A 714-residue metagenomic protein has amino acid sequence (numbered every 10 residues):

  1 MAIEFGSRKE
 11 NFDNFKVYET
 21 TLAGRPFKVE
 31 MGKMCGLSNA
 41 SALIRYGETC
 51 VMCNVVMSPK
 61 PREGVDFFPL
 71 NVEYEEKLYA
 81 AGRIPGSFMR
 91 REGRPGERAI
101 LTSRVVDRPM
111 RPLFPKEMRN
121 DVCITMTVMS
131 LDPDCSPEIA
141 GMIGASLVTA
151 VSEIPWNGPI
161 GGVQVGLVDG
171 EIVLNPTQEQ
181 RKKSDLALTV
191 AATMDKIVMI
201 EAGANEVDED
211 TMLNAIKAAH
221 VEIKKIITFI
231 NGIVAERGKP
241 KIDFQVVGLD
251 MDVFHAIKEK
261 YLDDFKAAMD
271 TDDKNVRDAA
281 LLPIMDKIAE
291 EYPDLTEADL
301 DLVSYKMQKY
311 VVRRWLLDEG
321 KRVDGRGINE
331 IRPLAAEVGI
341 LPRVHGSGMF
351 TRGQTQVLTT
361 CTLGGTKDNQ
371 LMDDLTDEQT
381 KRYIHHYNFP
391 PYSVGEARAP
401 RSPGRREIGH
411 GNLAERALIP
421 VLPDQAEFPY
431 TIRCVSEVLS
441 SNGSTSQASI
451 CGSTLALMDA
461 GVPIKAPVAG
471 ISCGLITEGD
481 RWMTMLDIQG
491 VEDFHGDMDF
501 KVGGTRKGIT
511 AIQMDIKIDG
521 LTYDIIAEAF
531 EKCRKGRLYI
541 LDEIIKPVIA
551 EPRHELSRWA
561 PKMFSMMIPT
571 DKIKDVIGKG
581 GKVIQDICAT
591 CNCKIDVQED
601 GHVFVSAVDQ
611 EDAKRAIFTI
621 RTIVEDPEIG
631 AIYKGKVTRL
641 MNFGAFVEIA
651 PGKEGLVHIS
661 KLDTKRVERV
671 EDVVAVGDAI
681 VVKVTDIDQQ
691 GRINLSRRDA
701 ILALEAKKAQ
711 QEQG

Functional and structural regions predicted by a protein language model:
A2-Q245: Long, basic N-terminal domains or extensions that often function in RNA/ssDNA interaction or organelle/cellular
A2-S58, I242-D377, P561-D575, V583 (+1 more regions): Extended amphipathic alpha-helical scaffolds
S38-V122, V128-S130, C135, E201 (+4 more regions): Glycine-rich, flexible beta-strand/loop modules in the N-terminal catalytic cores of phosphate-handling
A40-L43, C135-E153, V338-C361, N442-V462 (+1 more regions): Conserved phosphate/anionic-ligand binding catalytic regions in large, soluble enzymes, centered on
R108-K116, V151, I340, G365 (+11 more regions): Conserved helix-loop functional segments at active or binding sites
K116-V122, N157-P159, I226-F244, N275-V276 (+7 more regions): Flexible, glycine/charged-enriched surface loops at secondary-structure junctions
E153-A268, L457-H554: Mobile "lid/hinge" segments at catalytic clefts and subdomain interfaces of large enzymes
W559-S565, T570-G714: Single-stranded RNA-binding regions, centering on S1/OB-family and related RNA-binding modules
